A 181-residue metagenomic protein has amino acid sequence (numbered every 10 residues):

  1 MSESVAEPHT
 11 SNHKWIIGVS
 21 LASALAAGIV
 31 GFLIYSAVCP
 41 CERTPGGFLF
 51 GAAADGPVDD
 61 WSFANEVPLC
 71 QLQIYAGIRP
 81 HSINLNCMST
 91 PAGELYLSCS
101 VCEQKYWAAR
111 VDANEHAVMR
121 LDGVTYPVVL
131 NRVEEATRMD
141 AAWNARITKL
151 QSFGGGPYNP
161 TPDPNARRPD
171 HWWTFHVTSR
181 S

Functional and structural regions predicted by a protein language model:
M1, L72, L97, M119 (+1 more regions): Generic structural hydrophobic/aromatic packing signal, biased to beta-strands
M1-K14: N-terminal Lys/Arg-rich, disordered targeting/topogenic segments
P8, D55-P57, L69-L72, V101-E103 (+1 more regions): Short secondary-structure boundary micro-motifs
I16-S36: Hydrophobic membrane-insertion alpha-helices, especially the h-region of bacterial N-terminal signal peptides
S23, C102-S181: Short, structured beta-strand-loop surface elements
Y35-H81: Short, conserved active-site entrance elements at the starts or edges of catalytic domains
W61-S62, C87, N165-A166: Short secondary-structure boundary/capping segments
E66-C102, R120, P127-N131: Short beta-strand segments
